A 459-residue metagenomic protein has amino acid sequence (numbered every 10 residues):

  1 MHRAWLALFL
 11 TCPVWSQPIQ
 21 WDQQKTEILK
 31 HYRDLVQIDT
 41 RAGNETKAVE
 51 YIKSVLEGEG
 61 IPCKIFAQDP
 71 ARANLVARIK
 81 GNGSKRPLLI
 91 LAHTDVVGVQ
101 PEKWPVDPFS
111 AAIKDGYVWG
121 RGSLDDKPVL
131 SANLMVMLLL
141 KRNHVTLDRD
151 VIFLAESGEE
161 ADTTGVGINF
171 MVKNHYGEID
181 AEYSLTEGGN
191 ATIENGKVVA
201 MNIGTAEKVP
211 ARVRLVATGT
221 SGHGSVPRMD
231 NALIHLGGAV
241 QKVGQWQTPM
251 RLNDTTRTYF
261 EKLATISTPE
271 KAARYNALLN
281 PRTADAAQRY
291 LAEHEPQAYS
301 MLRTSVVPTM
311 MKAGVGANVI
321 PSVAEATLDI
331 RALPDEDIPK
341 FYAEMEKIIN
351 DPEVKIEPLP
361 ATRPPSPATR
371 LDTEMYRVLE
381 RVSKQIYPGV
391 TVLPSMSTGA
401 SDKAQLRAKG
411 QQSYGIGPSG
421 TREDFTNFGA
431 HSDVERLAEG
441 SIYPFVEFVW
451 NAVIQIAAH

Functional and structural regions predicted by a protein language model:
M1-L8: Sec-dependent signal peptide recognition, specifically the positively charged N-region followed immediately by
T11-P13: N-terminal signal peptide c-region/cleavage motif recognized by signal peptidases
Q17-R121, L140-R149: Acidic/His- and Gly-rich active-site-bordering loop/insert found across diverse amide/peptide-bond hydrolases
G81-K85, T192-E194, L252-V315, S322 (+2 more regions): An extended, acidic, His-containing surface patch that forms the Zn2+-binding/catalytic region of metallohydrolases
K114-D125, V392-L393, D433: Short pre-catalytic strand/loop immediately N-terminal to key active-site residues, enriched for Gly-Thr
Y117-V118, L124-N202: Acidic/histidine-rich catalytic neighborhood of metal-dependent amide-processing enzymes
I168-K173, T220, S225-M250: A short core secondary-structure module
D230, F341-I349: Short amphipathic alpha-helices in soluble, non-transmembrane regions that often serve as interface/regulatory elements
